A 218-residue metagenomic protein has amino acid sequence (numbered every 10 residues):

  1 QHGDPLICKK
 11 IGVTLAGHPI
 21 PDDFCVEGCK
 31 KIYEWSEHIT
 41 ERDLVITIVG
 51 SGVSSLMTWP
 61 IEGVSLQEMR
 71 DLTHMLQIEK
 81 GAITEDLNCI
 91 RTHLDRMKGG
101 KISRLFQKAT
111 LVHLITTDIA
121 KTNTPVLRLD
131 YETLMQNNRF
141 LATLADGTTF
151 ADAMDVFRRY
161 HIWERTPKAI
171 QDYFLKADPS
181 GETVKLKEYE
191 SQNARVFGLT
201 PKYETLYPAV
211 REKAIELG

Functional and structural regions predicted by a protein language model:
Q1-G218: N-terminal loops that bind phosphate or other acidic moieties and the adjacent beta-alpha structural core
